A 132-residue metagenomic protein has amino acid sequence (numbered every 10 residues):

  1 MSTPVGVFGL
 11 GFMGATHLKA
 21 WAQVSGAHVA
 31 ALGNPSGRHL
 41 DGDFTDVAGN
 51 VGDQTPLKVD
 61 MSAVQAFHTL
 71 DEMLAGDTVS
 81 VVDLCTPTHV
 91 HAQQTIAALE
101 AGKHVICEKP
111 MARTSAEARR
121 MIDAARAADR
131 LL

Functional and structural regions predicted by a protein language model:
M1-A101, R119, D123-A128: N-terminal glycine-/serine-/threonine-rich beta1-alpha1-beta2 phosphate-ribose binding loop of Rossmann-like
V105-I106: A short hydrophobic/small-residue beta-strand
K109: Short basic (Lys/Arg) and small-residue
S115-A116: Short, well-ordered secondary-structure patches that form non-catalytic structural/interaction elements within domains
L132: Catalytic-core elements of nucleic-acid end-processing and repair enzymes
